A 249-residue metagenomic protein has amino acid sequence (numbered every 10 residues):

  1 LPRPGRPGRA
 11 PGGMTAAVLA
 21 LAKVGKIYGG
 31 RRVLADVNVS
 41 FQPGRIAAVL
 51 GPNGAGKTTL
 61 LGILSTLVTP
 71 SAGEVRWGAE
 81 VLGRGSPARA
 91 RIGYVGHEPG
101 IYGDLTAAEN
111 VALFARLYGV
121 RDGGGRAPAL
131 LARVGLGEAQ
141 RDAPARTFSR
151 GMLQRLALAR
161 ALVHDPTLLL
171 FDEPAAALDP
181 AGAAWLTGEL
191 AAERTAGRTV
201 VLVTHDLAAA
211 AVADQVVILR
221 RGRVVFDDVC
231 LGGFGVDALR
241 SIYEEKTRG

Functional and structural regions predicted by a protein language model:
L19, L34-D36: Conserved structural motif at the start of ABC-family nucleotide-binding domains
L50-P52: The feature captures the beta-strand-to-loop junction immediately N-terminal to the Walker
S65: Helix-to-loop junction immediately C-terminal to a conserved catalytic motif
G73-A88, F226: Conserved ABC transporter NBD signature motif
A112, R116, G124-Q140: Conserved ABC ATPase "signature" region
P144-G151: Conserved ABC ATPase signature
L169-E173: Catalytic Walker B motif of ABC-type/P-loop ATPase nucleotide-binding domains
